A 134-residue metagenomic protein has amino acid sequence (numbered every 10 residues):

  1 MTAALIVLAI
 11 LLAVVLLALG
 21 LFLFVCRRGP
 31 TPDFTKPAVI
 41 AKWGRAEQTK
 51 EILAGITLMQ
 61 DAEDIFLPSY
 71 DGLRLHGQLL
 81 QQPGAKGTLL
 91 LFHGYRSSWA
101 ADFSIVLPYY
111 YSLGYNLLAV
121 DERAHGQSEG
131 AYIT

Functional and structural regions predicted by a protein language model:
A4-P68: An N-terminal hydrophobic leader/cap segment in hydrolases
S69-Q81: A short loop-to-beta-strand scaffold at the N-terminal edge of the catalytic core in hydrolase folds
K86-G94: Short beta-strand element of the alpha/beta-hydrolase
Y95-Y109, E122: The serine-hydrolase catalytic nucleophile loop
R96-W99, H125-T134: Catalytic nucleophile-loop/oxyanion-hole region of alpha/beta-hydrolase and closely related hydrolase-like folds
Y109-E129: Conserved alpha/beta-hydrolase
